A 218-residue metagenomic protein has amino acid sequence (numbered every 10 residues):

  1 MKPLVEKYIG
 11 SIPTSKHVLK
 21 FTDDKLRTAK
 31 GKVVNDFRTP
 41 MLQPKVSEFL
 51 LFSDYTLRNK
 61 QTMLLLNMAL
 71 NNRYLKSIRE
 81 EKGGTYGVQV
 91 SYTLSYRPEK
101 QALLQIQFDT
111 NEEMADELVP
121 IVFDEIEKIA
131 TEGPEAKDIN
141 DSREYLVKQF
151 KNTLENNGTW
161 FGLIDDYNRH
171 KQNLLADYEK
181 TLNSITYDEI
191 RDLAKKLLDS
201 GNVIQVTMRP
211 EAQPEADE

Functional and structural regions predicted by a protein language model:
K2, D116, N140, R191-D192: Generic structural signal for individual residues within well-ordered alpha-helical segments across diverse proteins
K2-V18: Glycine-centered hinge/linker elements that transmit conformational signals in sensory and ligand-binding systems
S11, N71, I126: C-terminal, active-site-flanking charged/polar segments
H17-R73, S77: His/Glu-based metal-binding/catalytic segments typifying zinc-dependent metallopeptidases
K20-G31, K137-Y145, A212: Short proline/glycine- and acidic-rich turn/helix-capping motifs at secondary-structure junctions
V34-D36, K76, S91-L94, Y178-E179 (+1 more regions): Generic recognition of flexible, low-complexity loop/linker segments
T39-M41, L197-S200: Extracellular/periplasmic catalytic domains that process cell-envelope and extracellular macromolecules
L42-T56, K60-L66, R79-S184, N202-P210 (+1 more regions): M16 family metallopeptidases and their MPP-like homologs
